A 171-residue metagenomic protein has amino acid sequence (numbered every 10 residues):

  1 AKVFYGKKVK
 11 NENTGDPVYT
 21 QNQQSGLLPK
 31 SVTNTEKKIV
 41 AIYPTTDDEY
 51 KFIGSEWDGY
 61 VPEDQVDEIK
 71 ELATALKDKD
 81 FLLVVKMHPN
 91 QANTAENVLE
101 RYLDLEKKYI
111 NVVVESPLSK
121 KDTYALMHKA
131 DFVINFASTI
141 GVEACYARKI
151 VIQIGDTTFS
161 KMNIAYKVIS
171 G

Functional and structural regions predicted by a protein language model:
A1-E63: A nucleotide-sugar donor-handling region in carbohydrate enzymes
I39, L82, D131-F132: Structural motif
D48-F52, N90-T94, K121-Y124, G141-E143 (+1 more regions): Flexible loop/turn segments at secondary-structure boundaries
P62-K77: Histidine-anchored nucleotide/phosphate-binding helix
A73-H88: A conserved nucleotide-sugar
N93-V142: Donor nucleotide-activated moiety binding/catalytic core segment of transferases that use nucleotide-activated donors
T139-G171: Catalytic binding pocket for nucleotide-activated donors in carbohydrate/polymer assembly enzymes
